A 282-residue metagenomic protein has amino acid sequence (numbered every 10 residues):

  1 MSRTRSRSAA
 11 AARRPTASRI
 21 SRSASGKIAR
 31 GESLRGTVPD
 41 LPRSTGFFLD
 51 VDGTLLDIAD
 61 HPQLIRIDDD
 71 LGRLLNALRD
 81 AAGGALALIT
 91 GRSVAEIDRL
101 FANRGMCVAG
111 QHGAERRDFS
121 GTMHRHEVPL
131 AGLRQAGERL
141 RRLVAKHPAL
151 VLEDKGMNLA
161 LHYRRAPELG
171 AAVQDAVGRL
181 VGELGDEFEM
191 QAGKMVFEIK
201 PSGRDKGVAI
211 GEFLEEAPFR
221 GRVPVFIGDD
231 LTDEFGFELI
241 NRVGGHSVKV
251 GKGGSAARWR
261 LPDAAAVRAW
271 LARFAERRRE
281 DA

Functional and structural regions predicted by a protein language model:
S2-V51, L55-A59, D70, E212-E216 (+1 more regions): Non-catalytic pre-domain segments flanking phosphatase-related domains
G26-G31, P42, S202, G207-A282: Mg2+-dependent phosphoryl-transfer enzymes with acidic/Ser/Thr/Gly-rich catalytic loops
R66-K155: Active-site phosphate-binding/coordination module
S93-Q111, L169-E189: Substrate-recognition/cap helix-loop segment adjacent to the acidic, metal-dependent catalytic center of Asp-based
Q111, R117-E138, Q191-G221: Substrate-recognition "cap/lid" segment bordering the active-site pocket of phosphatases
A149-E168, F188-K200: Charged, glycine-interspersed solvent-exposed loop segments at helix/strand-loop junctions that cap or gate access
